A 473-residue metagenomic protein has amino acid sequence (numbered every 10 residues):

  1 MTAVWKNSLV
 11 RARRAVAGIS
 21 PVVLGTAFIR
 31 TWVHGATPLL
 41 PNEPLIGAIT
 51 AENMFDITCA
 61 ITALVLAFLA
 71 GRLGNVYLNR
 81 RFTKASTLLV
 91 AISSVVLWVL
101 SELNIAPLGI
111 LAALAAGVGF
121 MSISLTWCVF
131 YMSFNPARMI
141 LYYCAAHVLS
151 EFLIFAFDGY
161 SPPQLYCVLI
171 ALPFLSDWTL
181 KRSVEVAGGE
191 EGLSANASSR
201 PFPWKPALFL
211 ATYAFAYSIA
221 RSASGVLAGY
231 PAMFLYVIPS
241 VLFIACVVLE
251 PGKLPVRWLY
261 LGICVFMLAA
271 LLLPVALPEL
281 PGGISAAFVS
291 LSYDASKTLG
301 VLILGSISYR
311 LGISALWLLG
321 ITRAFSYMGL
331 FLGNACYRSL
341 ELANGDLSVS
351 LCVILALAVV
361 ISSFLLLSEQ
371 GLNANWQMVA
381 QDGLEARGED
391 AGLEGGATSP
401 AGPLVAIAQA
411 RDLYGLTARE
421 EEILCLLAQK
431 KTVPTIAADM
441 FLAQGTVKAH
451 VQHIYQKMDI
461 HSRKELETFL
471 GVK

Functional and structural regions predicted by a protein language model:
M1-A3, A137-R138, E151-V226, P239-L254: Intracellular loop-helix junctions on the cytosolic face of multi-pass helical membrane proteins
V4-N53, S198-A223, A287-L291: Pair of pore-lining "gating" transmembrane helices in MFS-fold secondary transporters
I29-P38, P173-F174, W204-I284, S292 (+2 more regions): Linker/hinge segments immediately adjacent to helix-turn-helix/homeobox DNA-binding domains
L88-L103, C264-P278: C-terminal ends and interior cores of transmembrane alpha-helices in multi-pass membrane transporters/permeases
A106-L125, P281-K297: Hydrophobic core of transmembrane alpha-helices in multi-pass small-molecule transporters, especially MFS/SLC-type
F120-F134, S296-G312: Intracellular juxtamembrane helix-capping segments at the cytosolic ends of symmetry-related transmembrane helices
N135-D158, L318-N334: Glycine-rich segments within core transmembrane alpha-helices of 12-TM secondary carriers
E385-Q452, Q456-K457, E467-K473: Helix-turn-helix DNA-binding segment
